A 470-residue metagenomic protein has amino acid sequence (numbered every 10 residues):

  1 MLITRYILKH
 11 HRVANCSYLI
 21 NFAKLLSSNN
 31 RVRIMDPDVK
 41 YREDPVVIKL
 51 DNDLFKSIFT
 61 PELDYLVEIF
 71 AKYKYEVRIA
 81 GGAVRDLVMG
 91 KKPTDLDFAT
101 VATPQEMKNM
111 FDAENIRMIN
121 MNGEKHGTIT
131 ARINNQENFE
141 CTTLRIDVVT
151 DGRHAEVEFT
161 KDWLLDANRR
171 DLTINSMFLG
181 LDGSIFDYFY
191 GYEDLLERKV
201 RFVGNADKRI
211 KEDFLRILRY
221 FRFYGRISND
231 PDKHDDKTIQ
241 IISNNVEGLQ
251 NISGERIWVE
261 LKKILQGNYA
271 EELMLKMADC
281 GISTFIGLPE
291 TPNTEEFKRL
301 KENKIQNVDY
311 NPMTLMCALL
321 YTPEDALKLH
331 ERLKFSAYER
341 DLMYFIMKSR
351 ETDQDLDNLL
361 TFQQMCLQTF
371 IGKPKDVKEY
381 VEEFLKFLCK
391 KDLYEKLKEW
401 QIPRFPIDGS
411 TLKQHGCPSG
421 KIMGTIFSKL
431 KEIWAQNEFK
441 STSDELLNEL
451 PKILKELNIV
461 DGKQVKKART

Functional and structural regions predicted by a protein language model:
M1-T470: Catalytic cores of the polymerase beta-like nucleotidyltransferase superfamily and closely associated nucleotide
